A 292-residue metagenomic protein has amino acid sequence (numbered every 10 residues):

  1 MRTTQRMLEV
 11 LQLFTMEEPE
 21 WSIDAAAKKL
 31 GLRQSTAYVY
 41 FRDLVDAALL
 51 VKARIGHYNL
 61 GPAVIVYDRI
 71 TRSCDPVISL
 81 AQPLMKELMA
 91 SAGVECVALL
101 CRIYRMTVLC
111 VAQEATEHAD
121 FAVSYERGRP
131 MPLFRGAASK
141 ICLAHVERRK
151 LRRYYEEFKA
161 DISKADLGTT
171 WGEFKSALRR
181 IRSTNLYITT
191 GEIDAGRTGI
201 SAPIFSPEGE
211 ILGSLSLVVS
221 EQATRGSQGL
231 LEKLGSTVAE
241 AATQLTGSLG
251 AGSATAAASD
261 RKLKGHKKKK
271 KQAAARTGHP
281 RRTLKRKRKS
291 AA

Functional and structural regions predicted by a protein language model:
M1-C74, I78, T243-S248, A291-A292: N-terminal helix-turn-helix
M1-S22, A26, E87-A115, A239-R261: An N-terminal domain-start capping segment
L60-E157: Amphipathic alpha-helical effector-binding/dimerization core of metabolite-sensing transcriptional regulators
S91, T184, A195-G196, L212-Q272 (+2 more regions): Juxtadomain coupling helices with adjacent low-complexity linkers
D120-I193, K264-K270, T277-T283: Short, solvent-exposed recognition segments
T198-A202: Short hydrophobic beta-strand micro-motif common in sensory/regulatory domains
I204-P207: Sensor-regulatory modules in signal-transduction proteins
